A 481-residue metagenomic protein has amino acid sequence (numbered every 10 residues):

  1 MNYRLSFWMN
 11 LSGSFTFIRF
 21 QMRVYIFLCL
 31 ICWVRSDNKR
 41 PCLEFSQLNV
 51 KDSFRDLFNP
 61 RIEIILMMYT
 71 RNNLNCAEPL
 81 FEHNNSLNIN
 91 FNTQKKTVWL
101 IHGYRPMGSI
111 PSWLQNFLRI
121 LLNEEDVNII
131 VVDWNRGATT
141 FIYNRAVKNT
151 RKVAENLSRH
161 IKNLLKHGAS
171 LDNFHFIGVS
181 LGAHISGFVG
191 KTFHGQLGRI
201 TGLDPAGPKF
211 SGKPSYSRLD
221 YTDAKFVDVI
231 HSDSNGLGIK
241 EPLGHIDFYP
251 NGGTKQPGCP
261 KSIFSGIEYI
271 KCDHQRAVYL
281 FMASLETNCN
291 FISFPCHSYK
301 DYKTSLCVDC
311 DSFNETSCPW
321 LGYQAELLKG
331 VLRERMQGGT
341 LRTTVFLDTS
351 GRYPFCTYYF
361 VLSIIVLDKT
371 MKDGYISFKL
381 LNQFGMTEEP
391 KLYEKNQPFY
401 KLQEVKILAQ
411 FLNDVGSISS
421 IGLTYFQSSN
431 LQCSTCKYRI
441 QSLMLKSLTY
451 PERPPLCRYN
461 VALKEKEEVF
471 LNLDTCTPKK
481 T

Functional and structural regions predicted by a protein language model:
N2-V131, A138-N149, R159-L171, G195 (+5 more regions): Flexible, membrane-associating and regulatory peripheral segments of lipid-active enzymes
T97-L100, N128-D133, H175-I177, R199-G202 (+2 more regions): Structural recognition of the beta-strand scaffold that forms the well-ordered cores of secreted hydrolase catalytic
R136-A138, G207: Alpha/beta-hydrolase active-site loop signature
R151-E155: Acidic, Ser/Thr-rich peripheral helices and adjacent loops at domain boundaries
N156-I161, V227: Short, well-ordered amphipathic alpha-helical segments that serve as non-catalytic structural scaffolds within diverse
A169-V179: Alpha/beta-hydrolase fold nucleophile elbow
I177-F188: Glycine-rich nucleophile elbow surrounding the catalytic serine of serine-hydrolase chemistry
G198, D204-P257: The feature captures the conserved acid-bearing segment of alpha/beta-hydrolase catalytic domains
